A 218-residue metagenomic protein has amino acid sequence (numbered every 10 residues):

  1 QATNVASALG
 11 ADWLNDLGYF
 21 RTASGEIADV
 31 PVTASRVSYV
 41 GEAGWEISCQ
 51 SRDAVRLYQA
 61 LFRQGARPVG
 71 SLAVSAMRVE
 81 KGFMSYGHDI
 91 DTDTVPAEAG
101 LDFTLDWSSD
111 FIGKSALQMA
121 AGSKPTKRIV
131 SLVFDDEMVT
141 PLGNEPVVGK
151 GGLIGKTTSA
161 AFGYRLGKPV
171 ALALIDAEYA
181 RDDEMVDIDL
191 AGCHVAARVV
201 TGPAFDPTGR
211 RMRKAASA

Functional and structural regions predicted by a protein language model:
Q1-A218: Conserved, structured C-terminal
